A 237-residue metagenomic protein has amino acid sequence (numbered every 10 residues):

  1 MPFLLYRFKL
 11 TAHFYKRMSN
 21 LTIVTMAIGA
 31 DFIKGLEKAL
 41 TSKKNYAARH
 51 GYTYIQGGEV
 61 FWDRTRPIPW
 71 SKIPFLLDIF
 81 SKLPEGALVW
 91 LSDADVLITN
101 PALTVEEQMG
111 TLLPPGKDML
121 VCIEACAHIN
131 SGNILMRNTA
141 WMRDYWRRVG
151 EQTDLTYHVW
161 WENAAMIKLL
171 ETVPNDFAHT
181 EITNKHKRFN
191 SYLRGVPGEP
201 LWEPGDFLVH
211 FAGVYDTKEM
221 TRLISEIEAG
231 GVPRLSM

Functional and structural regions predicted by a protein language model:
F8, F14-A87, A140: N-terminal anchoring/stem segment of glycosyltransferases
R17, L83, L112-P114, A125-I129 (+1 more regions): Extracellular/periplasmic catalytic domains that process cell-envelope and extracellular macromolecules
P69-P74, M142-M237: Catalytic core and acceptor-binding pocket of nucleotide-sugar-dependent glycosyltransferases
A87-D95: Short beta-strand-to-loop acidic/aromatic patch adjacent to the donor-nucleotide binding site
T99-H128: Conserved donor-nucleotide/metal-binding helix-loop-beta segment in metal-dependent transferases, i.e., the alpha-helix
E124-N133, L155-H158: A recurrent flexible, glycine/aromatic-enriched loop bordering the glycosyltransferase active site that acts as
N130-D144: Conserved nucleotide-sugar donor-binding and metal-coordinating catalytic region shared by glycosyltransferases
